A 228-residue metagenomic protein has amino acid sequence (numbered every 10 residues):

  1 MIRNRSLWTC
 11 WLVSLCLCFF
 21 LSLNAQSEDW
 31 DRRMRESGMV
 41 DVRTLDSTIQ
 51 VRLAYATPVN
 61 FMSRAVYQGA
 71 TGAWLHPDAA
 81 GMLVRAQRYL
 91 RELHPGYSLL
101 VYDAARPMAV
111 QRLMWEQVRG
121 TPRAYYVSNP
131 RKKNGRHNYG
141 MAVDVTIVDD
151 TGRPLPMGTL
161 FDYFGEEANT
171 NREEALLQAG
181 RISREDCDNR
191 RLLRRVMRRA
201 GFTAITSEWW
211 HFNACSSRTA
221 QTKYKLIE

Functional and structural regions predicted by a protein language model:
I2-L12: Bacterial N-terminal signal peptides that target proteins for export
C10-S22: Bacterial N-terminal signal peptides
N24-A104, M114-S207, C215-E228: Extracytoplasmic cell-surface/polysaccharide-interacting catalytic and binding patches
P107: Segments that shape or occlude catalytic/ligand-binding pockets
V110: Short, well-ordered surface patches within globular domains
F212: Conserved metal-phosphate-binding beta-hairpin within the catalytic cores of diverse ATP-dependent phosphoryl-transfer
